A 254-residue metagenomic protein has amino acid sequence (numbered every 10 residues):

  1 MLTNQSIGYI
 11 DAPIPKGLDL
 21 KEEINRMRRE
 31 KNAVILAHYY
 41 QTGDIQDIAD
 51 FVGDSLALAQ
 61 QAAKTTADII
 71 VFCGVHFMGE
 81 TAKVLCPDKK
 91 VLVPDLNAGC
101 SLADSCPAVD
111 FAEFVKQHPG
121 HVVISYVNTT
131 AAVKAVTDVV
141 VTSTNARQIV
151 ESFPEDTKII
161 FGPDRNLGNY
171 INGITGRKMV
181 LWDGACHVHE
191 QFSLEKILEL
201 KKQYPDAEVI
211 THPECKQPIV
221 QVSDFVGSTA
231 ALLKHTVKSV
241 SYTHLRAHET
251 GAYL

Functional and structural regions predicted by a protein language model:
L2-T81, L85, P94-I124, A132-V141 (+4 more regions): Metallocofactor- and cofactor-centric catalytic cores in central/energy metabolism, strongly enriched
Q41, A57-L58, F77-M78, T129-T130 (+5 more regions): Alpha-helix capping/helix-boundary segments
I45, A59, M78-T81, F111 (+5 more regions): Short, well-ordered alpha-helical microsegments
F72, S239-V240, A252: Histidine/cysteine-enriched polar flanking segments
K89: Carbohydrate-active enzymes and regulators
V93-C106, I124-V127, D138-L198: Conserved beta-alpha
S193-L194, L198, E208-T236, R246: Catalytic alpha/beta core domains of metabolic enzymes, predominantly
T243-T250: Conserved small/polar residues in nucleotide/adenosyl-binding loops
